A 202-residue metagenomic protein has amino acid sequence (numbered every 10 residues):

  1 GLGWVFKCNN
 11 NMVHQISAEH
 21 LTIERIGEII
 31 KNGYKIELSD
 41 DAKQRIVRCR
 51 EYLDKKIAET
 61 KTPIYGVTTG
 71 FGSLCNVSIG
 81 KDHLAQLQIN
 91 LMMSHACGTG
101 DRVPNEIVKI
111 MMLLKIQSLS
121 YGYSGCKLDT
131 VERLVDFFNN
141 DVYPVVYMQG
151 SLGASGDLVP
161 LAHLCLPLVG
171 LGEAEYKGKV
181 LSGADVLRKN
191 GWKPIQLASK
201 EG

Functional and structural regions predicted by a protein language model:
M12-G202: Conserved, well-structured ligand/cofactor-binding cores
